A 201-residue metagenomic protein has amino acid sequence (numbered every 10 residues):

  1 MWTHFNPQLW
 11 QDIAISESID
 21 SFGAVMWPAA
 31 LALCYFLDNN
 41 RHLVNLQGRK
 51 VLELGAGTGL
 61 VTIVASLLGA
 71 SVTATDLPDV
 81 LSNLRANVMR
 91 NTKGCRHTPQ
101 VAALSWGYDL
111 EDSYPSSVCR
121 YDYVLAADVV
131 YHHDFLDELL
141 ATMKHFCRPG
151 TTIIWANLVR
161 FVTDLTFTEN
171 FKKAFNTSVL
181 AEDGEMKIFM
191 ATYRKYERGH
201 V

Functional and structural regions predicted by a protein language model:
M1-V201: S-adenosylmethionine-dependent methyltransferases
